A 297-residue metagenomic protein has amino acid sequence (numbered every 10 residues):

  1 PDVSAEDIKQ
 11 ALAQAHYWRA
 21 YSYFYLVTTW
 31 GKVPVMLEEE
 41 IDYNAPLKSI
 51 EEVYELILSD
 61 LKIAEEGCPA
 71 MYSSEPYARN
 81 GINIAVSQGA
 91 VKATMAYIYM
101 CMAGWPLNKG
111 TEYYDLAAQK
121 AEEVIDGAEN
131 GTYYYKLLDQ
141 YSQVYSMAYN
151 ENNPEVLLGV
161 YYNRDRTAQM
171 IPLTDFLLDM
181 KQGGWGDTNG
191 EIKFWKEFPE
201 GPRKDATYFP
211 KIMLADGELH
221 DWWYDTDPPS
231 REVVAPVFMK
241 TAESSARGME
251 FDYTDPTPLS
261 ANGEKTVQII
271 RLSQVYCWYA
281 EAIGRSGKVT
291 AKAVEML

Functional and structural regions predicted by a protein language model:
P1-V86, M100-N108, F251-Q268, Y279-L297: Aromatic-anchored glycine-rich loop motif in surface-exposed flexible loops
H16, K92-M95: TPR/Sel1-like alpha-solenoid repeat signature
W30, V86, A93, E151-E155: Short, solvent-exposed loop/turn segments at the edges of secondary structure
T94-C101, Y114, V124: Internal, well-ordered domain-core segments that constitute the primary functional module of diverse proteins
K109-E112, L116: Alpha-helical repeat scaffolds
E123-Y276, I283-R285: Elongated scaffold/linker segments in the mid-to-C-terminal portions of large proteins
